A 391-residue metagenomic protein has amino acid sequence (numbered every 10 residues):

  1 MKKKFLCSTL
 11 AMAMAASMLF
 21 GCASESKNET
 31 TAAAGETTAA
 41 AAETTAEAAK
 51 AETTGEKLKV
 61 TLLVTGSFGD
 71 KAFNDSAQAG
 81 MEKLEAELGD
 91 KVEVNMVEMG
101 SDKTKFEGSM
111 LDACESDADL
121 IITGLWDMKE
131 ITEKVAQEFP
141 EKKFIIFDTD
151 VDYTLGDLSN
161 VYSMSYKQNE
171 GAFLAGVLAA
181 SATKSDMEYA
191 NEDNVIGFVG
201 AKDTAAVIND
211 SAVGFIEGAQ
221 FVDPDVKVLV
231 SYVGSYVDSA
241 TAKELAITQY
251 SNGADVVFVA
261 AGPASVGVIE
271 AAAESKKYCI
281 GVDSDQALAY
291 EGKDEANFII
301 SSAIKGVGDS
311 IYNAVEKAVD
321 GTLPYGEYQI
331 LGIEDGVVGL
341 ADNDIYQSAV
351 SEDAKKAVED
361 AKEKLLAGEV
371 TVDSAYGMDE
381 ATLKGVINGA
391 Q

Functional and structural regions predicted by a protein language model:
M1-L10: Positively charged n-region of N-terminal signal peptides that target proteins for export
S17-G21: C-terminal motif of bacterial Sec signal peptides marking the signal peptidase cleavage site
S24-Q391: A residue-level marker of the well-folded mature domains of exported/periplasmic proteins
